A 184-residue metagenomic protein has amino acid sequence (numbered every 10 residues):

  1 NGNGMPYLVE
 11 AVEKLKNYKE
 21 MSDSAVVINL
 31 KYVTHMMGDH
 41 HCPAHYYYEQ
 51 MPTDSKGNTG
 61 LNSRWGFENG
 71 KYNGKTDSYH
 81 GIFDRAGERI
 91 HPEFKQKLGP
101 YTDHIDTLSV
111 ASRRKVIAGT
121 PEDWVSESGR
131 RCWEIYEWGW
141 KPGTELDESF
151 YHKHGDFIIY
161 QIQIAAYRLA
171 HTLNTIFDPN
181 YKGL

Functional and structural regions predicted by a protein language model:
N1-G74, E145-L184: Soluble secreted/lumenal catalytic domains with histidine-centered metal-binding or acid-base catalytic motifs
G60-I159: An amphipathic alpha-helical core segment
